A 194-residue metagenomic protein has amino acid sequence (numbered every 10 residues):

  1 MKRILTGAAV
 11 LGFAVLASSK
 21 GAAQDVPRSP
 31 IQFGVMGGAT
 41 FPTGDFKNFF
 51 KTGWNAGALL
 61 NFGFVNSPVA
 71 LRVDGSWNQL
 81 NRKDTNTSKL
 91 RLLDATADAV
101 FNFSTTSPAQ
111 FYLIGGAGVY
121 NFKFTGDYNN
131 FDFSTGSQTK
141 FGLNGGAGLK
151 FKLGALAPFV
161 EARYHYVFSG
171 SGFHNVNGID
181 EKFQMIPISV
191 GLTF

Functional and structural regions predicted by a protein language model:
M1-S29: Cleavable N-terminal export/targeting peptides
K20-F64, L71, I186, G191-T193: Short glycine/proline- and aromatic-enriched beta-strand/turn motifs that initiate or cap beta-hairpins
S29-I31, F50-A56, K89-A95, A109 (+2 more regions): Residues that define the transmembrane beta-barrel architecture of outer-membrane proteins
V35-A39, V73-W77, L113-V119, A147-L149 (+2 more regions): Transmembrane beta-barrel strands of outer-membrane/channel proteins
D45-T52, R82-K89, K123-D132, G170-N177: Outer-membrane beta-barrel translocator domains and adjoining extracellular loop/strand segments of Gram-negative
L59-N129, A155, I186, L192-F194: Gram-negative (and chloroplast) outer-membrane scaffold detector with strong preference for beta-barrel transmembrane
L80-K83, K152-F194: Predominantly the C-terminal beta-signal and adjacent terminal strand-loop region of outer-membrane beta-barrel
F141-K152: Conserved C-terminal beta-signal and adjacent last beta-strands/turns of outer-membrane beta-barrel proteins
